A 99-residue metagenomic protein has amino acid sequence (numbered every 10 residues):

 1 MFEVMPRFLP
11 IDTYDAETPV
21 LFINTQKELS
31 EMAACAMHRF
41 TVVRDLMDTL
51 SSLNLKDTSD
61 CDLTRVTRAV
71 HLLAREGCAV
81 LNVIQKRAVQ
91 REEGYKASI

Functional and structural regions predicted by a protein language model:
M1-I99: Sequence/structural signature of long amphipathic alpha-helices that form protein-protein interaction faces
